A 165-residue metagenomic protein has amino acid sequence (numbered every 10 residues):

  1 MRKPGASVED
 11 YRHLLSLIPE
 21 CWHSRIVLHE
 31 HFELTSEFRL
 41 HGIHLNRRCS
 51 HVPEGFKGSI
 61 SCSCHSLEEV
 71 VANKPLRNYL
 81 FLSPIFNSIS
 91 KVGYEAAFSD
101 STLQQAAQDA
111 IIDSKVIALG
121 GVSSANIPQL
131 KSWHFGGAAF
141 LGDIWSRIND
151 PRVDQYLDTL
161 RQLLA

Functional and structural regions predicted by a protein language model:
M1-F56: N-terminal active-site wall of soluble small-molecule enzyme domains
R2, I43-E54, Y79-Y94, I127-L163: Glycine-rich phosphate-binding active-site loops on the catalytic face of alpha/beta enzymes
K3, C62, E95, L119-G120: Glycine- and other small-residue-rich loops at beta-strand/loop junctions that grip anionic moieties
P4-G5, L67, S123, W145: Short, glycine/serine-rich, charged loops/turns that create anion-binding and catalytic segments at active sites
R12-L17, Y94-Q104: Charged helix-capping and loop-helix junction motifs
I18-C21, P53-E54, I60, V70-R77 (+1 more regions): CE4/NodB-like, metal-dependent polysaccharide N-deacetylase domain that modifies extracellular/periplasmic N-acetylated
I26-H41, L45, H65-N78, L103-F140 (+1 more regions): Catalytic cores of alpha/beta
I60, S66-K91: Histidine/lysine/aspartate-rich catalytic loop segments that bind and position anionic ligands
